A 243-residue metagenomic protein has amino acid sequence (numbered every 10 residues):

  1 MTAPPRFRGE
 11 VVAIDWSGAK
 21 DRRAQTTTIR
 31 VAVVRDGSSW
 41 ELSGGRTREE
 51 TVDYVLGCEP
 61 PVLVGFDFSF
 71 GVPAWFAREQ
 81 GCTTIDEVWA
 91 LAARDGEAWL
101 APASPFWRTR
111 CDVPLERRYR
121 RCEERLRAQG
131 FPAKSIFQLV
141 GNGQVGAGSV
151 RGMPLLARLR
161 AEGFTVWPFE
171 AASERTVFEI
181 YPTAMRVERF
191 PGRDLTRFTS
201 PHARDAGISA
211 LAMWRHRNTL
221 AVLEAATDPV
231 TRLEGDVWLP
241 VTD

Functional and structural regions predicted by a protein language model:
T2-V12, W16-D243: RNase H-like (RuvC/DEDD) metal-dependent nuclease/polynucleotide-processing core
